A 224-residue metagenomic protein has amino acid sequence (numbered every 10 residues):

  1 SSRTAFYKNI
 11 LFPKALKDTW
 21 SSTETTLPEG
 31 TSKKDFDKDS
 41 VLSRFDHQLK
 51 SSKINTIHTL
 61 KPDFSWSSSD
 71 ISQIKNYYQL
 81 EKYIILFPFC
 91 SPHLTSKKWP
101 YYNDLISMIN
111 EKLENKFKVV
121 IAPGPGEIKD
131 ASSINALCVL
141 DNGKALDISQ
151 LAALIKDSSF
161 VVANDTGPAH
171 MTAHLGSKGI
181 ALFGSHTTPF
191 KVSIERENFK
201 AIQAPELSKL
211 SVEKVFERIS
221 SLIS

Functional and structural regions predicted by a protein language model:
S1-S224: Catalytic machinery of carbohydrate-active enzymes, primarily nucleotide-sugar-dependent glycosyltransferases
